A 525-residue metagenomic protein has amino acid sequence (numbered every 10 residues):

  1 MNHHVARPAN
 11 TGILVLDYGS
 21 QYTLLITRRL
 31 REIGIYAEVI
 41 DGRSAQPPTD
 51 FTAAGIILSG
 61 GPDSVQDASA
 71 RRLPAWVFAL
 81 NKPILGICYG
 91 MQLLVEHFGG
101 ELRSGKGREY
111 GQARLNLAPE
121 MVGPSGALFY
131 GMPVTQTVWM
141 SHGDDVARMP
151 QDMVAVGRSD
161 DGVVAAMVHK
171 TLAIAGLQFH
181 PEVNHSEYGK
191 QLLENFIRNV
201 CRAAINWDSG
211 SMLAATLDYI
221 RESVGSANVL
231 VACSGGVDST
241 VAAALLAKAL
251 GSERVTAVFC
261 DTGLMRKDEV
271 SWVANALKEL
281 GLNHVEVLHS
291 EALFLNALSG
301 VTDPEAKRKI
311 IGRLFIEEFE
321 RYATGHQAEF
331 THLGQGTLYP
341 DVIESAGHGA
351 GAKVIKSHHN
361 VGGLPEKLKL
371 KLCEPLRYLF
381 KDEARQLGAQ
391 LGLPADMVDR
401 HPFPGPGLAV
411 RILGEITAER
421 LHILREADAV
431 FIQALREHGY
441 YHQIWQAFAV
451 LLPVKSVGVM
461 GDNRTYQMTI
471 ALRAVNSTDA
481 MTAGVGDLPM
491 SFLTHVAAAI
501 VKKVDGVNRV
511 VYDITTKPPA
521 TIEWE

Functional and structural regions predicted by a protein language model:
M1-L58, P62-A68, F78-L80, E96-Q327 (+3 more regions): RNA-binding accessory domains that recognize and position tRNA/RNA substrates
S69-L73: Active-site loop/oxyanion-hole signature of alpha/beta-hydrolase fold enzymes
W76-G90: Short alpha-beta junction capping motif
G86, G90, V95, G235: Gly/Ala-rich beta-loop-alpha elbow adjacent to hydrolase catalytic centers
